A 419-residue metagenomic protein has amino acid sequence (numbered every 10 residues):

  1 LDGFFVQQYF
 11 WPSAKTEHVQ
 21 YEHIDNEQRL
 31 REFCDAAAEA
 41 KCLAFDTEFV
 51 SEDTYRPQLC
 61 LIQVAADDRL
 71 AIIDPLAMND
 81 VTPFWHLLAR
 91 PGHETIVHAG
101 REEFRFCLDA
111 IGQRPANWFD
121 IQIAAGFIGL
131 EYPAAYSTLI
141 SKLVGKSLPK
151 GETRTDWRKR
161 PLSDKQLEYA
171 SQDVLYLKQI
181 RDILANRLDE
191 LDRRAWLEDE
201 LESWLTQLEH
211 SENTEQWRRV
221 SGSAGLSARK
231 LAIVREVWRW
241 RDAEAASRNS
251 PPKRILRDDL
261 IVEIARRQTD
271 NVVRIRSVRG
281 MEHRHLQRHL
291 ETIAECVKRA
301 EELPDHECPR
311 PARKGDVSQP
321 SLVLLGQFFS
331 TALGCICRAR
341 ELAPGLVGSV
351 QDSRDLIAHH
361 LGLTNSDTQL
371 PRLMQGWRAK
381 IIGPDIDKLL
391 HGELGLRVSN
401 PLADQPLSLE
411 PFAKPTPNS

Functional and structural regions predicted by a protein language model:
Y9-L43, T47: N-terminal accessory regions of nucleic-acid-interacting proteins
W11, H23, Q63, D67-K178 (+2 more regions): Active-site-proximal helix-loop-helix substrate-binding element of RNase H-like nuclease domains
L30, E52-T54: Short N-terminal binding/cap micro-motifs at the start of the first secondary-structure element
A44, D53, L61-V64: Non-catalytic, usually N-terminal nucleic-acid engagement modules in DNA/RNA processing proteins
T54-Q58, I72-P75: Short, glycine/acidic-enriched capping/hinge loops at junctions between secondary-structure elements
D164, V174, I180, L184-S419: Accessory DNA-binding and partner-docking regions appended to nucleic-acid-acting proteins, especially the terminal
